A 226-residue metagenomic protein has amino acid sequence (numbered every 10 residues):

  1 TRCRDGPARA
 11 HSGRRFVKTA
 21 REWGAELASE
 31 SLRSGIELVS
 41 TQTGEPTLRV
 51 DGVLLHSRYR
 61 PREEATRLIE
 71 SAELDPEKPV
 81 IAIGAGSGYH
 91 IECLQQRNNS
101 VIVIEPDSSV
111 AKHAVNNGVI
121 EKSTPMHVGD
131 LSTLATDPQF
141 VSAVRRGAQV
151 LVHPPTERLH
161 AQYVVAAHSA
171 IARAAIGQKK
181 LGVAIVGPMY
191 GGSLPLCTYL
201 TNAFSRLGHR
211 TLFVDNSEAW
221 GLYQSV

Functional and structural regions predicted by a protein language model:
T1-G182, R206: N-terminal donor/sugar-recognition subdomains of glycan-related enzymes, prototypically the membrane-proximal stem
A172-V226: N-terminal pre-catalytic "stem/leader" segment of glycosyltransferase-like enzymes
